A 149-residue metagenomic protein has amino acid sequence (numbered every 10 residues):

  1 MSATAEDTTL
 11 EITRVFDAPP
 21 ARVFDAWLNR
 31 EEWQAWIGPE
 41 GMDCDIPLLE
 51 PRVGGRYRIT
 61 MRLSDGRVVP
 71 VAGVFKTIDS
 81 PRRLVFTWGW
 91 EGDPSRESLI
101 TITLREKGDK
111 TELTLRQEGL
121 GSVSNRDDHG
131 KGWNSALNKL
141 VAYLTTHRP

Functional and structural regions predicted by a protein language model:
M1-D43: Hydrophobic ligand-binding cavity/cleft-lining segments
D7-T13, P20, R56, P70 (+3 more regions): Intrinsic-disorder/low-complexity, polar/charged segments enriched in Ser/Thr/Lys/Arg/Asp/Glu/Gln
E11-I12, E31-V68: Short beta-edge strand/loop motif at the mouth of beta-sheet-based domains
R14, P47, V71-K76, S98-R105: Hydrophobic/aromatic beta-strand elements that line small-molecule binding cavities or substrate pockets in beta-rich
V23-F24, W33, Y57-I59, F75 (+4 more regions): Hydrophobic pocket/interface hotspot
G66-I78, R82-E91: Contiguous, well-ordered beta-strand patches that form the walls/edges of small beta-barrel/beta-sandwich domains
R83-N134: Beta-strand/loop substructures that line and gate deep hydrophobic ligand-binding cavities in soluble
Y143-P149: Short, highly charged C-terminal tails/helix-capping segments
